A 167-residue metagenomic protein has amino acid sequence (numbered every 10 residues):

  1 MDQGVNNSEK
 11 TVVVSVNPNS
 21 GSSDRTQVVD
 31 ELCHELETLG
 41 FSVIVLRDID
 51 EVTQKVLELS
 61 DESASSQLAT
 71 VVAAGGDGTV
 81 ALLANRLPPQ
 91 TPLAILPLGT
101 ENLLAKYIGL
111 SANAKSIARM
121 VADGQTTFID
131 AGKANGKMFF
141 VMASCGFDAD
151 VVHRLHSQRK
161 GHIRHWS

Functional and structural regions predicted by a protein language model:
M1-V71, A81, K115-S116: ATP/NTP phosphate-donor binding region
V13-S15, T38-L39, L46-R47, R86-P92 (+1 more regions): Catalytic core of DAGKc-family lipid kinases
E51, G78, G146: Short alpha-helical
V72, A94: Short aromatic-hydrophobic micro-motifs that form the base-stacking/packing surface for donor nucleotide recognition
A73-D77: N-terminal glycine-rich "phosphate-gripper" loop used for MgATP/nucleotide binding and carboxylate activation
T79-V80, L103: Short, active-site-adjacent cap segments at secondary-structure transitions
